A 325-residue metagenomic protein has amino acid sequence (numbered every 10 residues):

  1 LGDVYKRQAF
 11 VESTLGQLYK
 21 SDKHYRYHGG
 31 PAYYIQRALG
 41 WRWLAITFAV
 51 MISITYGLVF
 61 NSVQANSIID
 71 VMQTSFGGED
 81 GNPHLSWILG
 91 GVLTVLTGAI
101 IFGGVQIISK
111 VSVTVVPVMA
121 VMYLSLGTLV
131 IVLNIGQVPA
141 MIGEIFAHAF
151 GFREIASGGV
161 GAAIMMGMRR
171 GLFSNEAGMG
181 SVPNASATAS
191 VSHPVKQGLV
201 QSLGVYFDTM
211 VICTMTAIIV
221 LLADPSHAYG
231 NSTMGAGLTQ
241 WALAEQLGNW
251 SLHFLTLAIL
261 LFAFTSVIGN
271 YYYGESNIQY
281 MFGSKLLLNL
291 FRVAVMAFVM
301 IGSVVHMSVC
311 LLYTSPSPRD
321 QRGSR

Functional and structural regions predicted by a protein language model:
L1-Q8, Y313-G323: Conserved small/polar residues in nucleotide/adenosyl-binding loops
R7, V11-E12, G90-V105, V116-G136 (+3 more regions): Selective recognition of specific alpha-helical transmembrane segments in multi-pass small-molecule
R7, V11-K20, H24, P31-A32 (+4 more regions): Helix-loop-helix module between adjacent transmembrane segments
A9-L39, S226-Q246, E275-M281: Flexible loop linkers connecting adjacent transmembrane helices in multi-pass alpha-helical membrane transporters
F10-Y19, H24, L126-E144, F152 (+3 more regions): Extracellular/periplasmic helix-exit of transmembrane alpha-helices
R42-T47, S192-V205, K285-N289: Membrane-interface alpha-helices at helix entry/exit sites of multi-pass transporters
S53-F76, S86-G90, A99, V118-A156: Hydrophobic alpha-helical segments and their helix-loop junctions in multi-pass secondary transporters
V59-I68, A99-S109, L129-M141, I219-Q240 (+3 more regions): Transmembrane helix-loop junctions in multi-pass membrane proteins
